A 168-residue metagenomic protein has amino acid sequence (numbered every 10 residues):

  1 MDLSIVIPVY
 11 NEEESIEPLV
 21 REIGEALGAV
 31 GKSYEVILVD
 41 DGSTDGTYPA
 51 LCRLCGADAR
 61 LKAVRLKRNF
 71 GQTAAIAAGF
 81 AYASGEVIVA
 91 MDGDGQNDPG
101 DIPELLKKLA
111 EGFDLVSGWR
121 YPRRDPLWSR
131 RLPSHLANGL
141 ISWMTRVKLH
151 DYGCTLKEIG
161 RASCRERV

Functional and structural regions predicted by a protein language model:
D2-S4, E35: Cell-envelope/extracellular polymer assembly enzymes that use nucleotide-activated donors
I5, V9, V39-D41, L66: Conserved sequence signature across two-component system core domains
E12-L27: Short, well-formed alpha-helical segments that are part of the catalytic scaffolds of diverse glycosyltransferases
E14-P18, D45-L54: Acidic helix N-cap motif at the loop->helix transition within catalytic regions of sugar-transfer enzymes
V30, Y34-L38, Y48-Y82: Conserved donor nucleotide-binding strand/loop of the catalytic core
D40-P49, G95-Q96: A conserved acidic beta->alpha catalytic loop
K62-R68, Q72-Y82, V87, Q96-R167: Acceptor/aglycone-binding surface of glycosyltransferases and processive sugar-polymer synthases
